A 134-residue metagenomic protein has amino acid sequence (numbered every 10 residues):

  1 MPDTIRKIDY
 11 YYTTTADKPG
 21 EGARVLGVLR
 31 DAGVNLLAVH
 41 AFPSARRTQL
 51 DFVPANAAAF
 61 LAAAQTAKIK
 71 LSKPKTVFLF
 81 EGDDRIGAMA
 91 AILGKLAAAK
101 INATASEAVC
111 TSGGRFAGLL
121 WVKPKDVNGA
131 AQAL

Functional and structural regions predicted by a protein language model:
M1-L134: A conserved regulatory-domain signal marking ACT and ACT-like small-molecule sensing domains and adjacent regulatory
